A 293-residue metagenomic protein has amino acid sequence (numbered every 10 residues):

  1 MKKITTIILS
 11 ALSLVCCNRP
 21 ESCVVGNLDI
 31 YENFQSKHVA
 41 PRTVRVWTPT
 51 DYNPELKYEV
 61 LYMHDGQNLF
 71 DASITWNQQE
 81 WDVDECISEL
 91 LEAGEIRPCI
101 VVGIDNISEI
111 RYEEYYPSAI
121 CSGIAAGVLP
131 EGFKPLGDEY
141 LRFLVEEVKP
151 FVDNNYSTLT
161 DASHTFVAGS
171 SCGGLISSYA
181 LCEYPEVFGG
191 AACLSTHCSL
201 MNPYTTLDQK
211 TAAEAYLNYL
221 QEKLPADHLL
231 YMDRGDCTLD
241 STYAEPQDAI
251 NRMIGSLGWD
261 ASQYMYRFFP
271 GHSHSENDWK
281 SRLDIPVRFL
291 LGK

Functional and structural regions predicted by a protein language model:
K2-L9, A249: Sec-dependent signal peptide recognition, specifically the positively charged N-region followed immediately by
V15-C16: C-terminal motif of bacterial Sec signal peptides marking the signal peptidase cleavage site
R19-K293: Non-catalytic cap/lid and distal C-terminal segments of serine-dependent acyl enzymes
